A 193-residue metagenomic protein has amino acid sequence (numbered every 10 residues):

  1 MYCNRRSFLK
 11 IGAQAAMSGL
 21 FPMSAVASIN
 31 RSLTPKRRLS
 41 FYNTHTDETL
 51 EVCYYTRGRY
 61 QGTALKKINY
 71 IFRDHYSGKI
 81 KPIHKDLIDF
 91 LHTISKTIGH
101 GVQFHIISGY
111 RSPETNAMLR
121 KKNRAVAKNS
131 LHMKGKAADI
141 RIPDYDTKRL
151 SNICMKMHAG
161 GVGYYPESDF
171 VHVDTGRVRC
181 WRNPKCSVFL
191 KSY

Functional and structural regions predicted by a protein language model:
M1, S7-S28: N-terminal export signals
M23-V52: C-terminal segment of N-terminal export signals and the immediately downstream linker at the start of the mature
R37, Y42, A125-Y193: Catalytic cores and adjacent binding grooves of peptidoglycan-active enzymes
Y55-G58, F189: A short, sequence-level motif marking secondary-structure junctions
R57-I107: Active-site acidic/histidine clusters and adjacent loop/turn architecture that either coordinate catalytic ions
L91-I98, V102, E114, D144 (+1 more regions): Sec/Tat-exported extracytoplasmic proteins
Q103-A117: Acidic helix-start/capping segments at beta-turn-to-alpha-helix junctions
E114-S130: Charged, often glycine-rich, active-site loop that binds/positions anionic groups
